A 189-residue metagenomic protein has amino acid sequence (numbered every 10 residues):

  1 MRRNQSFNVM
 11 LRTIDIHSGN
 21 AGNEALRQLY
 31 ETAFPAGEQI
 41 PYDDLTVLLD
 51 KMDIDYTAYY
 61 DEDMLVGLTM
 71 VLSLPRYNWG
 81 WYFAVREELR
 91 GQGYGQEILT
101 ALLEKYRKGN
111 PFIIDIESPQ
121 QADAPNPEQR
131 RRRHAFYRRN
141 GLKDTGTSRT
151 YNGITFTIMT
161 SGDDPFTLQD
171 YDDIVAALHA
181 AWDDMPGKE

Functional and structural regions predicted by a protein language model:
R2-D43, F156, D170-A180, D184-K188: Short amphipathic alpha-helix that is part of the acyltransferase structural core
V47-A58: A short helix-loop-beta-strand connector motif used in the catalytic cores of GNAT acetyltransferases and, in some
A58, M64-L72, Y77-A84: Conserved beta-strand in the GNAT
F83-R90, S118-Q120: A short, internal acetyl-CoA/4′-phosphopantetheine-binding micro-motif in the GNAT/acyltransferase core
V85, G91-Y106, Q129: Conserved acetyl-CoA-binding loop-helix of GNAT-fold acetyltransferases
Y106-Q129: Conserved GNAT acetyl-CoA-binding A-motif
Q121, Q129-R130, S148-E189: C-terminal "cap" of GNAT-fold acetyltransferases
R133-T145: Conserved acetyl-CoA-binding loop of GNAT-fold acetyltransferases
